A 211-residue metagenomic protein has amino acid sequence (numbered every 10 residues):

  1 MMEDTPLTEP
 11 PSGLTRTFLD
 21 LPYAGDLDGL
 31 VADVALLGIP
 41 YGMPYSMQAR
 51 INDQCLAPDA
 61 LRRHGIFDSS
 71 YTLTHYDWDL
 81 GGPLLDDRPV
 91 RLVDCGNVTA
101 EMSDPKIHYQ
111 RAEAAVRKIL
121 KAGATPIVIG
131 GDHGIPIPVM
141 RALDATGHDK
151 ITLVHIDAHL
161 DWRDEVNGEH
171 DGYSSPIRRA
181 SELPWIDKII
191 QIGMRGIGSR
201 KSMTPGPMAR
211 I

Functional and structural regions predicted by a protein language model:
M2-I211: Conserved alpha-helical scaffold segments that buttress catalytic/binding sites
